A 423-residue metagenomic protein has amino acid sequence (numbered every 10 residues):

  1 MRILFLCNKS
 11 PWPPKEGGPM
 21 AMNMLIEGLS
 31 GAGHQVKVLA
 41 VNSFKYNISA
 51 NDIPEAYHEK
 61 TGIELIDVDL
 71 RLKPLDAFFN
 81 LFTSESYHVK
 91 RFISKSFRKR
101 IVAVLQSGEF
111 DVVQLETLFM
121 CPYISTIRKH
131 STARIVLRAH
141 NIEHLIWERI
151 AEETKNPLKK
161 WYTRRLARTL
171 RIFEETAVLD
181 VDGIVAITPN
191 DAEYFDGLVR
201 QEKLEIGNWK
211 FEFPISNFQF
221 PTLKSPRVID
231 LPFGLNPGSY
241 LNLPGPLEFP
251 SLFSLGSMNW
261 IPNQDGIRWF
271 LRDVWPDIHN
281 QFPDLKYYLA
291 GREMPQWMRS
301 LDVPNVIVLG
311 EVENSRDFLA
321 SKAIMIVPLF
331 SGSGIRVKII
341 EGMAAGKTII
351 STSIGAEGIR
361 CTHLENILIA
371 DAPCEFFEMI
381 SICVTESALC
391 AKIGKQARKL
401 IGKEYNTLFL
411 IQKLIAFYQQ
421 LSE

Functional and structural regions predicted by a protein language model:
M1-E64, Q106-G108: N-terminal subdomain of nucleotide-sugar transferases
P74-K90, I135-I172, S257: Acceptor-binding helix/loop patch of EC 2.4 sugar-transfer enzymes, predominantly nucleotide-sugar-dependent
T163-G207, E212-P214, P221-Y240: Donor nucleotide-sugar binding/catalytic pocket of nucleotide-sugar-dependent glycosyltransferases
D182, A320-G334, A345-T348: Acidic donor-binding loop of glycosyltransferase active sites
D230-S321: Conserved catalytic-core segment of nucleotide-activated headgroup transferases in glycan assembly
K338-G342, T348-T352: Short hydrophobic beta-strand element within catalytic cores of glycosyltransferases and related nucleotide-activated
I367-C374, I382-S387: Conserved acidic donor-binding segment of nucleotide-sugar-dependent glycosyltransferases
I382, L389-K403, L410-A416: A short, well-ordered alpha-helix in the C-terminal region of glycosyltransferases
